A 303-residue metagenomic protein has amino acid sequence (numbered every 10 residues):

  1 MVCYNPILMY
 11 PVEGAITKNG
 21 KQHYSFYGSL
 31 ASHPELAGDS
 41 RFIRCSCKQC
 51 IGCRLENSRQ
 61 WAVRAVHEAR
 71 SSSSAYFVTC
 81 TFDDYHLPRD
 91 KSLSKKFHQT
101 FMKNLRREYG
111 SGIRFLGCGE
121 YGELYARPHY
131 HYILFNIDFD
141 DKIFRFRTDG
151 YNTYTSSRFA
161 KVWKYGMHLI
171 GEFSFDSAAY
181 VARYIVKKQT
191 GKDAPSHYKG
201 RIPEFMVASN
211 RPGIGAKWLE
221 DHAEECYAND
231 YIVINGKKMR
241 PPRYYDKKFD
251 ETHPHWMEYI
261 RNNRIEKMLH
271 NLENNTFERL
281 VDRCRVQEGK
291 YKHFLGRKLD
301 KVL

Functional and structural regions predicted by a protein language model:
M1-V66, M268, L272, T276: DNA replication initiation on ssDNA origins
K48, Y76, P128: Residue-level detector of short, conserved catalytic/binding motifs and their immediate flanks
I51, T79, L116-C118, I133 (+2 more regions): Residues in well-ordered beta-strands of folded domains
L55-E56, D83-Y85, I137, F173-F175: Generic structural motif
E56-L124: Signature for HUH/AEP ssDNA processing cores
E123-P128, L134-K267: Conserved His + Asp/Glu catalytic blocks
G166-L169, I260-L303: C-terminal non-catalytic accessory extensions
